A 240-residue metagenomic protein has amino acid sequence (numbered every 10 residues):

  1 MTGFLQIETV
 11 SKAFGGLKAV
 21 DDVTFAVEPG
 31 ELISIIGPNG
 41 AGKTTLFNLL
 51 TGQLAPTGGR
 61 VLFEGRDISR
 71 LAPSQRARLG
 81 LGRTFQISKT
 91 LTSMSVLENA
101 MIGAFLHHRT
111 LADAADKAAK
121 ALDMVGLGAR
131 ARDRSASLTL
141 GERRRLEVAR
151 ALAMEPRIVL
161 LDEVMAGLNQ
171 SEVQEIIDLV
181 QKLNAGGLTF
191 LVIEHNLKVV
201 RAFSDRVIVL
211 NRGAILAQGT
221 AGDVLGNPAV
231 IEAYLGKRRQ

Functional and structural regions predicted by a protein language model:
T2-Q240: Glycine-rich phosphate-binding loops of nucleotide-dependent enzymes
